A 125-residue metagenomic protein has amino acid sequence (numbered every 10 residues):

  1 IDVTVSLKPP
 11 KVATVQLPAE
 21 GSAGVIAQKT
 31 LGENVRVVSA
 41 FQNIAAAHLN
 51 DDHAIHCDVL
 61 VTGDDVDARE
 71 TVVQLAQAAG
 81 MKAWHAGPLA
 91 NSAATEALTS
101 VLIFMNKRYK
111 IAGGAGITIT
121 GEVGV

Functional and structural regions predicted by a protein language model:
I1-T14: Rossmann-fold NAD(P) dinucleotide-binding segment
P9, I44-L49: Conserved catalytic-site region of short-chain dehydrogenase/reductase
V12-E20, V25, K29, D51-D67: Short beta-strand and adjoining strand-loop segment in the mid-core of the Rossmann-like NAD(P)-dependent dehydrogenase
G32-E33, A78: Short, well-ordered coil/turn elements that cap or connect secondary structure elements
V35-A45, H85-P88: Conserved beta-loop-beta element that borders a ligand/cofactor-binding pocket
C57-V125: Active-site-lining helix/loop region of Rossmann-like oxidoreductase modules
